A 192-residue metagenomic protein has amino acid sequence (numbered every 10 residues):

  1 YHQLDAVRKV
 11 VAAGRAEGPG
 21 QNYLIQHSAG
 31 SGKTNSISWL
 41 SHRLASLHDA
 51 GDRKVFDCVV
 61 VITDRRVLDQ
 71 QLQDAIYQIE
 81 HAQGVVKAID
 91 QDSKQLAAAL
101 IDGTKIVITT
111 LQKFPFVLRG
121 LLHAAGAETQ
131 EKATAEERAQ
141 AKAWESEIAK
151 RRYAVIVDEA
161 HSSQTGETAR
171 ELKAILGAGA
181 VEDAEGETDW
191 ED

Functional and structural regions predicted by a protein language model:
Y1-D192: RecA-like P-loop NTPase motor core of helicase/translocase proteins
